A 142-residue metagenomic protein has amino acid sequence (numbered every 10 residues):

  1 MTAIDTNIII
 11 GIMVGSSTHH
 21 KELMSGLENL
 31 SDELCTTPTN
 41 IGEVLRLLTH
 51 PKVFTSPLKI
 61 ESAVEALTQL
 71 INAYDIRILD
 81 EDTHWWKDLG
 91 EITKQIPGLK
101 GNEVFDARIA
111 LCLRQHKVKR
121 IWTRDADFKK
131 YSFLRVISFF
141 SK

Functional and structural regions predicted by a protein language model:
M1, A110-K142: Acidic, PIN/NYN-like endoribonuclease modules and their adjacent C-terminal/linker elements
M1-T36, K52-E65: Short, well-structured N-terminal submotif of metal-dependent ribonuclease cores
I9, I41-V44, F128-K129: A generic structural signal for short hydrophobic patches within well-formed alpha-helices
T37, F105, R124: Replace "coordinates the UDP/GDP/TDP-sugar" with "coordinates nucleotide-activated sugar donors
L48-I76, D82-W85, L89-E91: Active-site-proximal, substrate-binding regions of enzyme catalytic domains and RNA-binding/basic surfaces
K52-T55, P97, S138-S141: Short, hinge-like loop/turn segments at secondary-structure boundaries
I76-R120: Active-site neighborhoods of divalent-metal-dependent phosphate/nucleic-acid chemistry enzymes
